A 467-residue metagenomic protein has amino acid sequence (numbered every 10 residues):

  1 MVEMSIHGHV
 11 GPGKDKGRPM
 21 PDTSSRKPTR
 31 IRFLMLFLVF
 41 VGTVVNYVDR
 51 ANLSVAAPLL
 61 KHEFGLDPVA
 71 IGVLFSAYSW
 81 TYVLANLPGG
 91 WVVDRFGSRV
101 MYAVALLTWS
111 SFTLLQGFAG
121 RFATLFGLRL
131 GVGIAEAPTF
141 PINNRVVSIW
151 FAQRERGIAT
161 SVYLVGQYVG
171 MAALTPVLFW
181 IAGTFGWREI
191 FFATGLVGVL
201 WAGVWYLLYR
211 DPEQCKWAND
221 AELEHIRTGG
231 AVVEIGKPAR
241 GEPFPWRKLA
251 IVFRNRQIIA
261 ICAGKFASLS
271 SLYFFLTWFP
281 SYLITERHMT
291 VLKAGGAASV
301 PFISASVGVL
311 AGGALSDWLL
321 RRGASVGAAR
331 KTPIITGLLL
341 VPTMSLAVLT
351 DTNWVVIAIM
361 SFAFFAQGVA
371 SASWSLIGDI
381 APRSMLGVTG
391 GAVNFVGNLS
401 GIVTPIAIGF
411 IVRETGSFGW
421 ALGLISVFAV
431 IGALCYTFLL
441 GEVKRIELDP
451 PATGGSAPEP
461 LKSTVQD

Functional and structural regions predicted by a protein language model:
E3-I6, K14-G42, V48-A51: Cytosolic juxtamembrane N-terminal segment immediately preceding the first transmembrane helix of multi-pass
L53-S54, F253-L310, A370, W374: Extracytoplasmic gate region of multi-pass secondary transporters
G65, G97, F118-T124, A135 (+4 more regions): Helix-breaking motifs and short loop linkers at transmembrane-helix boundaries and internal kinks in secondary membrane
S76-G89, S299-G312: Central cavity-lining transmembrane alpha-helices of secondary-active solute carriers, predominantly the Major
L84-G120: Conserved MFS/SLC helix-loop-helix module at the cytosolic interface between two early adjacent transmembrane helices
L128-Q167: Cytoplasmic helix-loop-helix junction between adjacent transmembrane helices in 12-TM secondary transporters
Y163, Q167-K216: Helix-loop-helix hairpin linking two adjacent transmembrane segments in secondary transporters
G327-S373: C-terminal transmembrane helical hairpin of 12-TM major facilitator-type secondary transporters
